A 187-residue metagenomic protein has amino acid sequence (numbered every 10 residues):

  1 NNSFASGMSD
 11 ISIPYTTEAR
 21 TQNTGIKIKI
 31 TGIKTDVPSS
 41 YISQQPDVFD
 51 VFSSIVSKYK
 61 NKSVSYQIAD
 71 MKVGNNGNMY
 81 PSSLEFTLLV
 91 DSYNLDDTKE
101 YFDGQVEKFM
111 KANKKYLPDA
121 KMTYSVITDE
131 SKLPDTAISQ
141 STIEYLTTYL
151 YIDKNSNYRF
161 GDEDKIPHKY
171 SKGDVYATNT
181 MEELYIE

Functional and structural regions predicted by a protein language model:
N1-N61: Fold-level recognition of mixed alpha/beta catalytic cores in primary-metabolism enzymes, strongest
D47-E187: Metal-dependent amide/peptide-bond hydrolase catalytic core, centered on the "pita-bread" metallohydrolase fold
